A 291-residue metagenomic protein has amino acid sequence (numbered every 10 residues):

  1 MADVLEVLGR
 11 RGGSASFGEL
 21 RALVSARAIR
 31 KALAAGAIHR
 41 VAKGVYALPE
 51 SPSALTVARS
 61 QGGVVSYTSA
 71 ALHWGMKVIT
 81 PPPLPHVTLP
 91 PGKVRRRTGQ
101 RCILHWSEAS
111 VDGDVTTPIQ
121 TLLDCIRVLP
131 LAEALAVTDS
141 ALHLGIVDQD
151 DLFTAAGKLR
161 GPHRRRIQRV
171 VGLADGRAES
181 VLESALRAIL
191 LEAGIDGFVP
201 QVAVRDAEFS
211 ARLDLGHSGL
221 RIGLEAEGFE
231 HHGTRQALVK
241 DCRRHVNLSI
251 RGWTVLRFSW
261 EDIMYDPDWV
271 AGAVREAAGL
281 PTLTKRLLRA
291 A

Functional and structural regions predicted by a protein language model:
M1-H163, V199, G279-A291: Short gly/ser-rich loop at a beta-strand->alpha-helix junction or flexible surface loop bordering the NTP-binding
L142-A291: Surface segments flanking catalytic/ligand-binding clefts of nucleic-acid enzymes
